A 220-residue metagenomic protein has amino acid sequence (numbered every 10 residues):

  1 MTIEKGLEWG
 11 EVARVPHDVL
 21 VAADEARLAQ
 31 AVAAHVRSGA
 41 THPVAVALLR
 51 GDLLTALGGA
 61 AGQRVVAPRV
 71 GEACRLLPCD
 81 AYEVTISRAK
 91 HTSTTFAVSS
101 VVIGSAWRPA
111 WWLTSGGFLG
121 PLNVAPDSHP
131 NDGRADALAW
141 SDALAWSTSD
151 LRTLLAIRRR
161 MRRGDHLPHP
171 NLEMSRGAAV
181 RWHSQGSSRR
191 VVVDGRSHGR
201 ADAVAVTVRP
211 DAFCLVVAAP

Functional and structural regions predicted by a protein language model:
M1-F118, N123-V124, N131: Catalytic core of DAGKc-family lipid kinases
G71-A73, P126, S184, G195: Residues embedded in well-ordered secondary-structure elements
C79-A81, R134, S188-R190: Exposed beta-strand and adjacent loop surfaces of beta-rich binding modules that mediate intermolecular recognition
T95-S100, R108-A110, R134, H169 (+2 more regions): A broad structural signal for short, well-ordered beta-strand segments within beta-sheet-rich domains
W107-R163: Internal helical hairpin/lid segments
A139-P220: ATP/nucleoside-binding phosphotransfer catalytic cores, i.e., glycine-rich phosphate-binding loops
